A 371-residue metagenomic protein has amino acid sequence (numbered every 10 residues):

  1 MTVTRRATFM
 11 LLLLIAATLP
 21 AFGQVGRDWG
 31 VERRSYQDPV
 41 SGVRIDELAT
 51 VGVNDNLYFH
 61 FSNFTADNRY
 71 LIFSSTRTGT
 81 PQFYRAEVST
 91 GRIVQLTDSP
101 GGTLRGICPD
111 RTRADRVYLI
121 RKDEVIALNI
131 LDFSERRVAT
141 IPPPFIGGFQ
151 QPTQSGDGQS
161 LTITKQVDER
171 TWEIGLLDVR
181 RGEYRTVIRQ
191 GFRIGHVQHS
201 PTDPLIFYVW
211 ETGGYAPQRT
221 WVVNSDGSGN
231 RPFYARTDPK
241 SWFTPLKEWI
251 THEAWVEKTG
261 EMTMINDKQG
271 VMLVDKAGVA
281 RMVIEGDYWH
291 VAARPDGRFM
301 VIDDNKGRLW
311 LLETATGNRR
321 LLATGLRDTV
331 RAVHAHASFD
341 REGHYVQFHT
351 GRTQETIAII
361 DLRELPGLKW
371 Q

Functional and structural regions predicted by a protein language model:
L19, Q24, I72-T78, T97 (+8 more regions): Beta-strand C-termini and the immediately following turn/loop, strongest in propeller blades
Q24-D46, E173: Blade/loop signatures of beta-propeller domains
D46-G52, R92-D98, S134-P144, E183-I188 (+3 more regions): A short beta-strand motif characteristic of beta-propeller blades
F61-Y70, G106-R116, I120, Q151-S160 (+4 more regions): Blade-terminus and WD-like Trp-Asp/Gly-His loop motifs, strongest in beta-propeller folds
E87-G91, N129-F133, D178-G182, N224-S228 (+3 more regions): Short loop/turn segments that connect beta-strands within beta-propeller blades
D98-T171, G182, T186-R193: Asp-box/WD-like beta-propeller blade repeats and closely related beta-sheet repeat scaffolds
P239-K240, R281-R294, G317-R341: Conserved blade-ending motifs and adjacent loop-strand segments that build the rim/top face of beta-propeller domains
V333-Q371: Blade-level signature of beta-propeller repeat domains, shared across WD40, Kelch, NHL, RCC1 and BNR/Asp-box propellers
